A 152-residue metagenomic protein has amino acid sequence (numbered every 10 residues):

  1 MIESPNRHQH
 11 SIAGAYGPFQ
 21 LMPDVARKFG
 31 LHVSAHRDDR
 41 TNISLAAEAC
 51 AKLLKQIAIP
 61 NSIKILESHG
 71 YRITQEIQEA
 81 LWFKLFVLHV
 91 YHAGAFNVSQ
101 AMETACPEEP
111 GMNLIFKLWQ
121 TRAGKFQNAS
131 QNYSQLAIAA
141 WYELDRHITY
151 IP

Functional and structural regions predicted by a protein language model:
M1-P152: Catalytic glycan-binding domains that act on GlcNAc-containing polysaccharides
